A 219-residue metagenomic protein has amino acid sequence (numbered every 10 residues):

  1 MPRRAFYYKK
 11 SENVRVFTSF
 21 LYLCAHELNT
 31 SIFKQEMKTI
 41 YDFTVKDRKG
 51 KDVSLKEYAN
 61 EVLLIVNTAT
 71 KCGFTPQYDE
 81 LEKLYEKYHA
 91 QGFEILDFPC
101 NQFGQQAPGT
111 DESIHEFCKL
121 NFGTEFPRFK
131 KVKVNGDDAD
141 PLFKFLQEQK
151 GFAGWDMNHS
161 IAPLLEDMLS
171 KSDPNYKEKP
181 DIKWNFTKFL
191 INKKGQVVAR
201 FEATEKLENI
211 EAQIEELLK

Functional and structural regions predicted by a protein language model:
R3-R4, R15: Basic polycationic patches enriched in arginine
E12-V14, T18, A25-E27: Short hydrophobic alpha-helical segments enriched in small aliphatic residues
F33-K56: N-terminal "domain-start" segment that seeds a small globular fold
E61-L63, T70-K71, T75-P99, C118-F122: Conserved helix-turn-beta segment immediately C-terminal to the redox Cys motif in thioredoxin-like folds
G92-G109, E125-G136: Thiol-based oxidoreductase modules, predominantly thioredoxin-like and allied folds used for disulfide exchange
F117-K119, G123-E205: Thiol/selenol-based redox catalytic cores and closely related redox-interacting motifs
A199-L218: Non-catalytic, surface beta->alpha helical segment in thiol-disulfide oxidoreductase systems
